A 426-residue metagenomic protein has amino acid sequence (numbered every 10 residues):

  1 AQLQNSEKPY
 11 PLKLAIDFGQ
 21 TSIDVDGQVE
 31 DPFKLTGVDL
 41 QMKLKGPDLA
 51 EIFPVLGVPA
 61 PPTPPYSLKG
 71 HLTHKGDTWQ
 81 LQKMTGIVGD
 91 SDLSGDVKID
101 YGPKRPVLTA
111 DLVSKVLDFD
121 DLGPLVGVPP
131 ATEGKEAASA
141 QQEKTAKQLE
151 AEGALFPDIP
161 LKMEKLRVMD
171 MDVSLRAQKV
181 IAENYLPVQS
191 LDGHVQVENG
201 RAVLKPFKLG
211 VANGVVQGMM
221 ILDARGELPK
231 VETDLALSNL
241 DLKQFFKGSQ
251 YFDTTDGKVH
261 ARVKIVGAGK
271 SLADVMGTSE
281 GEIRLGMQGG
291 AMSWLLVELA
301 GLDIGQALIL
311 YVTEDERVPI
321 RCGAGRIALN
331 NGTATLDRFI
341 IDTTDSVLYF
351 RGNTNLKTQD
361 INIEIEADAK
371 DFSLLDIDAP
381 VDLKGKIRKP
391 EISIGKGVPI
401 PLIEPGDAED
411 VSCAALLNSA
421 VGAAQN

Functional and structural regions predicted by a protein language model:
A1, K8-Y10, A15-D26, V58-G70 (+9 more regions): Amphipathic hydrophobic-ligand
N5-K13, D77-K83, V168-S174, N199-K205 (+2 more regions): Short, hydrophobic/aromatic-rich segments at coil-to-beta transitions
P47, R176-V180, S238-L240, V266 (+1 more regions): Generic short beta-strand segments
H71-D77, M84-K104, L108-A110, L125-V128 (+4 more regions): Extended terminal
L108-V168, T254, G290-E316, P390 (+2 more regions): Secondary-structure transition motifs
V116-D118, P229-F245, T254-H260, A291-L295: Outer-membrane beta-barrel translocator/pore domains, especially the C-terminal barrels of Gram-negative outer-membrane
M169-V215: Short, highly charged
